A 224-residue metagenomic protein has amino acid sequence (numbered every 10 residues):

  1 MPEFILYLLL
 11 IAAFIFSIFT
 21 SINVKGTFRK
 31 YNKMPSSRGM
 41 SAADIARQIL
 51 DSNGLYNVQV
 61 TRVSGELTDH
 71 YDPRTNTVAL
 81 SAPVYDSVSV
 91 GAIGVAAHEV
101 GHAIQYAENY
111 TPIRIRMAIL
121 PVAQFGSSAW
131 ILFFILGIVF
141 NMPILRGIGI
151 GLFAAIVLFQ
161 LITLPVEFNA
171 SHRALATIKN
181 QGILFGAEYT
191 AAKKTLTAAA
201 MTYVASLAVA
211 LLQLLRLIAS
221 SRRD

Functional and structural regions predicted by a protein language model:
M1-P2, S41, G126, M142: Serine/threonine-rich low-complexity intrinsically disordered regions
M1-T27, G137, P143-I144, I148 (+1 more regions): Hydrophobic alpha-helical transmembrane segments of small proteolipidic membrane proteins, enriched in energy-coupled
L10, Q124-S127, I131, I150-F153: Residues within membrane-spanning alpha-helices of integral membrane proteins, especially the hydrophobic core/packing
S21-A123, S127, L158-D224: Polar-ligand-bearing catalytic/cofactor-coordination segments of membrane-embedded or membrane-tethered inner-membrane
L120-M142: Post-HExxH zinc-binding segment in Zn-dependent metallohydrolases
L132, G147, L207-L211: A hydrophobic membrane-anchoring feature enriched in long, contiguous, low-charge segments that mark signal-anchor
